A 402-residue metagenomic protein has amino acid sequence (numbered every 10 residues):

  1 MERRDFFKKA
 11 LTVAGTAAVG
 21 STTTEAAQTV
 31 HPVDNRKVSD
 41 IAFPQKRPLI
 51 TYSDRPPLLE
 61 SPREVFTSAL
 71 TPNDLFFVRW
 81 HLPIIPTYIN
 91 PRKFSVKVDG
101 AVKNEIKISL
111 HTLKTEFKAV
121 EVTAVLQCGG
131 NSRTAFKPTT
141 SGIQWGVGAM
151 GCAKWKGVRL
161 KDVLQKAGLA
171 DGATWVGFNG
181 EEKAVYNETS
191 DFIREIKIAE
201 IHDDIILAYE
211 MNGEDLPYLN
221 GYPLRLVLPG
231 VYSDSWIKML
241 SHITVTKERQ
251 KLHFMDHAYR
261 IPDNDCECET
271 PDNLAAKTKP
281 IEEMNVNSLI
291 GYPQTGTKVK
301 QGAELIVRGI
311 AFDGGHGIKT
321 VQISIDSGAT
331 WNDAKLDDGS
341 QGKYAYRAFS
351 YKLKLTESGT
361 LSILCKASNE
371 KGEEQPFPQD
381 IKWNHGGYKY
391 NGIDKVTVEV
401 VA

Functional and structural regions predicted by a protein language model:
E2-V96, V102-I108, F117-A119, Q165-A402: Extended, aromatic/histidine-rich regions of cofactor-dependent oxidoreductases associated with respiratory
V98, Q127, R159-V163: Generic beta-strand or strand-like secondary-structure segments
D99-K103, H111, G129-N131: Acidic/polar N-terminal loop/beta-strand segments that form early-domain functional surfaces
H111-K114, T140-Q144, W175-V176: "Short basic amphipathic alpha-helical interaction patches in structured regions
E121-C152: Short, conserved helix/loop micro-motifs enriched in His/Cys and acidic residues
W155-D162, K197: Short, structural beta-strand-to-alpha-helix junction motif
